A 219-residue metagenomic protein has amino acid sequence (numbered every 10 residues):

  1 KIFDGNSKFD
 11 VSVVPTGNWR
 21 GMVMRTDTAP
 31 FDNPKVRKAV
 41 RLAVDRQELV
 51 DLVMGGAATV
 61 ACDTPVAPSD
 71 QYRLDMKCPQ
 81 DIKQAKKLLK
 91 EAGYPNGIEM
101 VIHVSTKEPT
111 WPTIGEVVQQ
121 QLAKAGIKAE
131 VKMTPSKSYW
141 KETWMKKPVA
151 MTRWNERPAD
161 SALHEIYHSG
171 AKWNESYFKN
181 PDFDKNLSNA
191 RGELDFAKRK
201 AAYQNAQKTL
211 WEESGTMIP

Functional and structural regions predicted by a protein language model:
I2-N6, G17-A61, K86-L88, I98-W111 (+1 more regions): Alpha-helical secondary-structure segments
K8, P95-I102, Q119-T134, K198: A local structural motif
V13-M24, S69, A171, E175-D184: Periplasmic-binding protein-like
D32, C78-D81, K179: Residue-level signature of the cytosolic catalytic core of signaling kinases
K35-K38, V50, K124, A129-Y139 (+1 more regions): Extracytoplasmic/peripheral linker and loop segments enriched in polar/acidic and small residues with frequent Thr/Pro
A39, A43, L52, L88 (+6 more regions): Generic, well-ordered alpha-helical scaffold segments in large soluble proteins
T59-E91, E108-T113: Structural transition elements
I114, Q119-H168: Periplasmic binding protein-like
